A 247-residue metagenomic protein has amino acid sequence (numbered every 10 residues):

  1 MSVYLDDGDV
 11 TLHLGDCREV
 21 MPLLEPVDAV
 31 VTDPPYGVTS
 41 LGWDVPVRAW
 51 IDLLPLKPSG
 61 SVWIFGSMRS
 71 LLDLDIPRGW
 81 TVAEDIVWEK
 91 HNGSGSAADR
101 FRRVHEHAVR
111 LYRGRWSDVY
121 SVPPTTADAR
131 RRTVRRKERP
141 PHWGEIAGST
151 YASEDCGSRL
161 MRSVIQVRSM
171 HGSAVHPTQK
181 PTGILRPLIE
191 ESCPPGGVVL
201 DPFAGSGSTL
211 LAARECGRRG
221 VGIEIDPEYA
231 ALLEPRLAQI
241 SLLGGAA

Functional and structural regions predicted by a protein language model:
V3-L12: Beta-strand-turn-beta hairpins that frame and shape the catalytic cleft of phosphate-ester-processing enzymes
G15-E19: Conserved SAM/SAH-binding loop
M21, G37-T39, Y229: Catalytic P-loop NTPase motifs of RecA-like helicase/translocase cores
L24-V31, R78-A247: Class I S-adenosyl-L-methionine
P34-W50, I165: Mobile active-site "lid"/loop adjacent to the S-adenosyl-L-methionine
P35, G66-R69, F203: Short strand-turn motif at the edge of the Rossmann-like AdoMet-binding core
V38-S40, L71-L74, G95, D118: Short catalytic/ligand-binding loop motif for oxyanion handling, primarily in non-cytosolic enzymes, centered on
D44-G93, L111: Conserved Class I SAM-dependent methyltransferase catalytic core
